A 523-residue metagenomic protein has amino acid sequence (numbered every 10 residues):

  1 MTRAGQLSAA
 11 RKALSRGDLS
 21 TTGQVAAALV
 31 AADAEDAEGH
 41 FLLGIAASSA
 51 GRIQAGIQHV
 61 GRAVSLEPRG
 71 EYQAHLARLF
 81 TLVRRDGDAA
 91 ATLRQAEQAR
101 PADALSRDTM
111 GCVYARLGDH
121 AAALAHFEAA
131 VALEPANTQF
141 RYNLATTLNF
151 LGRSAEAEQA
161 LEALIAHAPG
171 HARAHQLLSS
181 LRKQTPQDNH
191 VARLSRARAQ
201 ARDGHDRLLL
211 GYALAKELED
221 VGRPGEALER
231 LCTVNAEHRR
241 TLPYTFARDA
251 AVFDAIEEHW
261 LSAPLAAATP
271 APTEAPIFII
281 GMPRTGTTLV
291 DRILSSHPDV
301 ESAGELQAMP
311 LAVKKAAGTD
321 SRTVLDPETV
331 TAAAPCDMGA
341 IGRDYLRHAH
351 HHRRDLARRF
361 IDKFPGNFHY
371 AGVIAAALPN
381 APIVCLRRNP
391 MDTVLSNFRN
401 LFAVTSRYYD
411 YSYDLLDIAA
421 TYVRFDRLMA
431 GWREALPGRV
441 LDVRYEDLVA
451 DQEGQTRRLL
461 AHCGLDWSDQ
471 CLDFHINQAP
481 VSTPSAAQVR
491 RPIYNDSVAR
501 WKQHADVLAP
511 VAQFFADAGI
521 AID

Functional and structural regions predicted by a protein language model:
M1-H352: Alpha-helical solenoid repeat scaffolds of the TPR/TPR-like class and their adjacent stem/linker regions that mediate
R16, D220, A357-K363: Short N-terminal targeting/anchoring amphipathic segment
H175-S179, V191-R202, L210-T273, L325-A332 (+5 more regions): PAPS-dependent sulfotransferases, especially Golgi type II membrane carbohydrate sulfotransferases
L194, F364-N367: Active-site glycine/GP-rich loop and adjacent strand/helix microenvironment that borders small-molecule binding pockets
I279-G281, G304, R359-F364, P382-R387 (+3 more regions): Short beta-strand segments
Q307-A308, P390-T393, L448-A450: Conserved nucleotide-binding/hydrolysis micro-motifs of P-loop NTPases
Y370: Long C-terminal interaction/binding lobes of large macromolecular proteins
I374-N397: Conserved phosphate-donor/acceptor-positioning beta-strand/loop module used by diverse small-molecule
